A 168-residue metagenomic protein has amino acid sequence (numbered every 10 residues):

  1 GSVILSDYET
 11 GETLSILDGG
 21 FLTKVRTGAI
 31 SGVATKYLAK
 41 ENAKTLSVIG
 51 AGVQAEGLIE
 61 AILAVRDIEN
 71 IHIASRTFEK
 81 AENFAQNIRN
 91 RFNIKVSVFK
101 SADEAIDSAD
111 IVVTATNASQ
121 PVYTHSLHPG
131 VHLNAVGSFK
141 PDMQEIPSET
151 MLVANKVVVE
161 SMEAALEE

Functional and structural regions predicted by a protein language model:
G1-A43: Phosphate/diphosphate ligand-binding glycine-rich loop within oxidoreductases
L38-T45, D67, H128-P129: Short helix-loop-beta connector
G50-G52: Glycine-rich Rossmann-fold phosphate-binding loop(s) that bind the pyrophosphate of adenine dinucleotide cofactors
A55-E56: N-terminal Rossmann-fold NAD(P) dinucleotide-binding loop
V65-R91, M162: NAD(P)-binding Rossmann-fold cofactor-contacting core
F92-A109, Y123-H125: Short acidic low-complexity segments
L127-V131, V136-E168: Rossmann-fold NAD(P)-binding glycine/threonine-rich loop
